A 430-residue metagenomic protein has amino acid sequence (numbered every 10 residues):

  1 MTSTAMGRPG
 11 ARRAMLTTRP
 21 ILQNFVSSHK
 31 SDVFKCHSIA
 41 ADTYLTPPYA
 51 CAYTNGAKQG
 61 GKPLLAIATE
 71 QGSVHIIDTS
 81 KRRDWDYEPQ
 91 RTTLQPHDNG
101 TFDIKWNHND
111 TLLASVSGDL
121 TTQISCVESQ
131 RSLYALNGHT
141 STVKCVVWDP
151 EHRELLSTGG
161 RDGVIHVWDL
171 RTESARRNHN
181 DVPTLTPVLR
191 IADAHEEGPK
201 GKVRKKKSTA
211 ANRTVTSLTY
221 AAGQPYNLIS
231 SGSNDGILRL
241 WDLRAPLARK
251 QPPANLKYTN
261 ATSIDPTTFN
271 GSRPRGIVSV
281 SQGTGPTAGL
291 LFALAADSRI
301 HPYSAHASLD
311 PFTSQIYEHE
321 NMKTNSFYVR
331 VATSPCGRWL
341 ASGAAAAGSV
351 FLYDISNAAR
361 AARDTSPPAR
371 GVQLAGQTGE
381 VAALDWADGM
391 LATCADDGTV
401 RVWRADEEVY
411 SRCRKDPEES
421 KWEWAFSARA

Functional and structural regions predicted by a protein language model:
M1-W148, L155, V164-V167, K206-G223 (+6 more regions): WD40 beta-propeller repeat fold
T92, V182-S208, P253-N270, Q315-N321 (+1 more regions): Surface-exposed loop and turn segments in beta-propeller and other repeat-based domains that flank or scaffold
R131, T186, A369: Residue-level signal for pocket-adjacent positions within structured domains
Y134-R176, T184, R412-A430: Long amphipathic alpha-helical scaffold regions
R171-A175, H179-P199, A210, Q224-N227 (+3 more regions): Ser/Thr/Pro-rich, charge-biased intrinsically disordered regulatory regions of eukaryotic nuclear proteins
T172-R190, A245-T259, A358-R360, V409-K415: Internal, charge-rich low-complexity segments
A359-P367: Nucleotide-binding motor/catalytic cores of P-loop/tubulin-like NTPases across gene-expression machines
A383-A425: Blade-level signature of beta-propeller repeat domains, shared across WD40, Kelch, NHL, RCC1 and BNR/Asp-box propellers
